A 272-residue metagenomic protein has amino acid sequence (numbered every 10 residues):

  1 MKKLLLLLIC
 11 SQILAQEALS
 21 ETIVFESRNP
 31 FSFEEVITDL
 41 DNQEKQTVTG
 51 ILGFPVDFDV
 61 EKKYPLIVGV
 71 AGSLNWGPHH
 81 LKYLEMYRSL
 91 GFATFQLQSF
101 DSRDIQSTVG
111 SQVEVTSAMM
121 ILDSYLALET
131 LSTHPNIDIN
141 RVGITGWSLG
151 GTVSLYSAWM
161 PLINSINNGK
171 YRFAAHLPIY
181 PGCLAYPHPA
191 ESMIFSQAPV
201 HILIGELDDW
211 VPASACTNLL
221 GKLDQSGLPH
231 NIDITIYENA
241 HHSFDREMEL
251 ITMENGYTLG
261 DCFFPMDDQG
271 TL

Functional and structural regions predicted by a protein language model:
K3-I13: Sec-dependent N-terminal signal peptides
Q16-K62: N-terminal cap/lid segment of alpha/beta-hydrolase-fold proteins
I37-D41, Q46-I51, K62-T133, M248-L250 (+1 more regions): Serine-hydrolase catalytic machinery in alpha/beta-hydrolase-like enzymes
K82, A198, P212-L223, E249: Short alpha-helix in the alpha/beta-hydrolase fold that links the catalytic acid
A118-S196: Primarily recognizes the serine-hydrolase "nucleophile elbow" in alpha/beta-hydrolase and SGNH/GDSL folds
S196, I202-I204, D208: Short beta-strand/loop motif that positions the catalytic acidic residue of the alpha/beta-hydrolase fold
L207-V211, S243: Acidic catalytic loop of the alpha/beta-hydrolase fold
D224-I251, D261-M266: Catalytic histidine neighborhood in serine/cysteine hydrolases with alpha/beta-hydrolase-type architecture
